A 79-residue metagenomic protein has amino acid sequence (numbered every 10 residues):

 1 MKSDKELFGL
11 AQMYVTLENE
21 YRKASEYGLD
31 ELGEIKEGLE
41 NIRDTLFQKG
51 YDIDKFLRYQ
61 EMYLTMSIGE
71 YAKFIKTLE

Functional and structural regions predicted by a protein language model:
M1-K2, Y14, L57, G69: Glycine-centered signal
M1-K5, K73-E79: Short intrinsically disordered terminal tails
K2-G28: N-terminal acidic leader/helix
N19, K23-A72: Acidic, low-complexity, intrinsically disordered interaction modules
